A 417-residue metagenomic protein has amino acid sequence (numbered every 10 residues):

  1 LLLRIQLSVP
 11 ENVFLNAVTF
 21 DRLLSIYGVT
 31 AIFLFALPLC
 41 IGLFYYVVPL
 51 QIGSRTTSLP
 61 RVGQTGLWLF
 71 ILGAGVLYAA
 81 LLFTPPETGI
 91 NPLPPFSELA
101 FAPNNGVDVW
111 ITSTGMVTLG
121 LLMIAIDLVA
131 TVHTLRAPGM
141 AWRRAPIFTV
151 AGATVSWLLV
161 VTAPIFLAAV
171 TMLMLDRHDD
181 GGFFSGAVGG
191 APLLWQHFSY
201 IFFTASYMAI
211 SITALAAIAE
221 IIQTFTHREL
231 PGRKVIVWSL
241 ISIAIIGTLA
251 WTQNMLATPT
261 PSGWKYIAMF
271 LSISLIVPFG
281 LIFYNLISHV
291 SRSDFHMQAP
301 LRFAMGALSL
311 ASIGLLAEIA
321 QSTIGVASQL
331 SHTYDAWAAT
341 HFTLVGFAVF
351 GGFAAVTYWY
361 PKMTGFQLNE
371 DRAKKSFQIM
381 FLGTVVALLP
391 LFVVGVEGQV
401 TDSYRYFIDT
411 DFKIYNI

Functional and structural regions predicted by a protein language model:
L1-I417: Membrane-embedded and interfacial regions of multi-pass energy-transducing membrane proteins
